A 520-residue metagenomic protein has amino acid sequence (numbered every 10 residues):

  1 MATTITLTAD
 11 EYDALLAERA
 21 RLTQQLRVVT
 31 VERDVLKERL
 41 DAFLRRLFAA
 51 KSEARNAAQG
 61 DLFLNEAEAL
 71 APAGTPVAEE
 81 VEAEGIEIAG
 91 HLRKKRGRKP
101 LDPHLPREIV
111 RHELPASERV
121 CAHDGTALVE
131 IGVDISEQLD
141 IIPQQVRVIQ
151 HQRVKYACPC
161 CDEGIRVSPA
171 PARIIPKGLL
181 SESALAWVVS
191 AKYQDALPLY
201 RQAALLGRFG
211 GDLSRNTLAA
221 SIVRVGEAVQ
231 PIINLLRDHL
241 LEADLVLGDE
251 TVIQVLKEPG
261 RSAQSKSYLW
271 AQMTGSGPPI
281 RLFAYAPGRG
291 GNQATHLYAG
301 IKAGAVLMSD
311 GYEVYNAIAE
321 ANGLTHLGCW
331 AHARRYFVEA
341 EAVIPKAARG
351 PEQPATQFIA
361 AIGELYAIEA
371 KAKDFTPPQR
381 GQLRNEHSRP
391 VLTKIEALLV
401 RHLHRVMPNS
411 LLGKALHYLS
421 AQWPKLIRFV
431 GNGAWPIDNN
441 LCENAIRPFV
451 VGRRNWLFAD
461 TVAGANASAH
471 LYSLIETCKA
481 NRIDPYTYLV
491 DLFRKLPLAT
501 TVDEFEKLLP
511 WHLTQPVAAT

Functional and structural regions predicted by a protein language model:
M1-L179, L247-G248, R384, S388 (+1 more regions): Short, flexible loop/hinge motifs at secondary-structure junctions
A71, A78, K94-G97, L101 (+2 more regions): Catalytic center-proximal scaffold of phosphoryl-transfer enzymes
